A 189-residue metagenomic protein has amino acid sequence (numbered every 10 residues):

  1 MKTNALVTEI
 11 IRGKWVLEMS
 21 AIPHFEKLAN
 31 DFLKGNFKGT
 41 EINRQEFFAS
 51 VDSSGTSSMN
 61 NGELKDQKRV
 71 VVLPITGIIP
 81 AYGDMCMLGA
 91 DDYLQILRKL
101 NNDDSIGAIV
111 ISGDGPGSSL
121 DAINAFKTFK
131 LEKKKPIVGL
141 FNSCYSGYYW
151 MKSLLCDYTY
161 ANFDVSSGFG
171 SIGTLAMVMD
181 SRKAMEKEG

Functional and structural regions predicted by a protein language model:
M1-V72, I78: Intrinsically disordered, low-complexity segments enriched in small/flexible residues
N61-K65, K99-D103, L131: Short, charge-rich binding segments
K68-T76, D91-G115: A structural preference for short, pocket-lining loop segments at secondary-structure junctions
T76-G77, V165: Short, flexible active-site-adjacent loop segments at beta-strand->alpha-helix junctions, enriched in small/polar
I79-Y82, R182: Short, acidic Gly/Pro/Ser/Thr-rich loop/turn segments
Y82-L88: Acidic/histidine-rich helix-loop elements that form or flank divalent-metal/phosphate-binding sites at the catalytic
L88-D92, S118-D121: Short secondary-structure boundary/capping elements
S112-G189: Conserved catalytic cores of soluble enzyme domains, especially glycine-rich substrate-binding beta-alpha loops
